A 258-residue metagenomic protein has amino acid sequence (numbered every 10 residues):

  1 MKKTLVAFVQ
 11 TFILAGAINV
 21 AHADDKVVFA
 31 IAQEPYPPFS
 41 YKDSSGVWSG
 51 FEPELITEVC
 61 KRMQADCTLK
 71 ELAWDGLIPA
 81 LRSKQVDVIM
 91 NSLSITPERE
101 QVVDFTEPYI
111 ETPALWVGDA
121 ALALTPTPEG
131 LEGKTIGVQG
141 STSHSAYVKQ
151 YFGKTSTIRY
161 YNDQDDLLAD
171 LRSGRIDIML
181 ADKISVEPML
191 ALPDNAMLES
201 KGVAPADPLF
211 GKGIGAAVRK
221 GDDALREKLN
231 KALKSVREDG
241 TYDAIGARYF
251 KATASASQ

Functional and structural regions predicted by a protein language model:
A7-A17: Bacterial N-terminal signal peptides
A17-A23: Sec/Tat signal peptide C-region and signal peptidase I cleavage site
D24-L93, D239, R248, A252: Extracytoplasmic small-molecule ligand-binding "clamshell" domains of the periplasmic binding protein/Venus flytrap
Q33-E34, I110-G118, A191-K231, F250-Q258: Periplasmic-binding protein-like
Q33-Y36, W48-K61, L115-D163, K183-S185: Bilobed "Venus flytrap"/periplasmic-binding protein-like clamshell domains and structurally analogous long
P53-R62, L122, E129-G130, K134-T135 (+2 more regions): Extended ligand-binding regions for polar small-molecule ligands
K61-R62, K70-E71, D75-V88, V102-D104 (+3 more regions): Short helices/loops that flank or line small-molecule/ion binding pockets
G76-P79, L93-Q101, Y147-Q150, D177-F210: A ligand-binding cleft/hinge motif common to bilobed small-molecule-binding domains
